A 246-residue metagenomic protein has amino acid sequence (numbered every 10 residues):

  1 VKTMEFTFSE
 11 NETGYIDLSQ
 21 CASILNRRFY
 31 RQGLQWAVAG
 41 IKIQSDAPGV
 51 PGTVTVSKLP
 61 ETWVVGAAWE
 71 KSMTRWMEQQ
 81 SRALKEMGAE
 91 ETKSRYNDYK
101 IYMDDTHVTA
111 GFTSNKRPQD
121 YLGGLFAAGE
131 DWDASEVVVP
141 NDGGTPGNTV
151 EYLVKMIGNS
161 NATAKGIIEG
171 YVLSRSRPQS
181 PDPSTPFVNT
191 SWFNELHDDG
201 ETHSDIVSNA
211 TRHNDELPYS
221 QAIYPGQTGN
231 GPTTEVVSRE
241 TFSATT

Functional and structural regions predicted by a protein language model:
V1-N26: N-terminal leader/pro-regions and domain N-caps
N11, C21, F29-Q32, K71-S72 (+2 more regions): Compact beta-rich and alpha/beta scaffold cores in large eukaryotic transport/transcription complexes and associated
S23-R28, S45-A47: Short amphipathic, basic-aromatic surface patches that mediate peripheral association with negatively charged
G33-P48: A short beta-strand element within beta-rich, extracytoplasmic domains of secreted/secretory-pathway proteins
G49-V65: Short, surface-exposed beta-strand/strand-loop-strand elements in extracellular ectodomains
S72-I223: Low-complexity, serine/threonine/proline-enriched polar segments
I223-T246: A cross-kingdom feature that marks long, compositionally biased intrinsically disordered regions
